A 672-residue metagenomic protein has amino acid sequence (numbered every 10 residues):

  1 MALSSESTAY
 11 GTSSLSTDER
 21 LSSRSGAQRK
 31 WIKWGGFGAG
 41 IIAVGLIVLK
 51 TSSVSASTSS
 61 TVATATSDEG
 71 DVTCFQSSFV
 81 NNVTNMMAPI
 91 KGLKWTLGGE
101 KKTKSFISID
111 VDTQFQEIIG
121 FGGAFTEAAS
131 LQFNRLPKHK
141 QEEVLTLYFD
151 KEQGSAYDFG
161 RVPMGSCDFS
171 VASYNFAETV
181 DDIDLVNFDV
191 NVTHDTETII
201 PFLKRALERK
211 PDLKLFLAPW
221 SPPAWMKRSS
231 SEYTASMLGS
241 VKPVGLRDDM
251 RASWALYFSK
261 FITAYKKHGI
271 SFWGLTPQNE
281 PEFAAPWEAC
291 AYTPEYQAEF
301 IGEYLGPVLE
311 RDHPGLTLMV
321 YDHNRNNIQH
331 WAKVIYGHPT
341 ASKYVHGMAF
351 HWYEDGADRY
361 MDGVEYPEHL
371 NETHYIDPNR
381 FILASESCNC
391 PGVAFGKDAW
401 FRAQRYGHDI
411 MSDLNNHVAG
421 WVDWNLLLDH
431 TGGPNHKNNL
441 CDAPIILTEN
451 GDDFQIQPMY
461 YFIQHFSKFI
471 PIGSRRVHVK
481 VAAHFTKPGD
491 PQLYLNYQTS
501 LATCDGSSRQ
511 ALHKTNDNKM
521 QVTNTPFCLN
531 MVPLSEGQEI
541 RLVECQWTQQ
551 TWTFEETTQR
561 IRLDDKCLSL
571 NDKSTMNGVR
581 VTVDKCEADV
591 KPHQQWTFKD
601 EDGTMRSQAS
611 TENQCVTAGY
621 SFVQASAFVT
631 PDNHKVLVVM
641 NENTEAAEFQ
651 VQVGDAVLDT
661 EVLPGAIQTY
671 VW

Functional and structural regions predicted by a protein language model:
M1-Q28: Short, low-complexity, Lys/Arg-enriched N-terminal segments of secretory-pathway carbohydrate enzymes
S22-A56: N-terminal signal-anchor transmembrane helix specifying type II single-pass membrane topology of secretory-pathway
S53-S67: Ser/Thr/Pro/Gly-rich low-complexity linker/stalk segments immediately outside membranes or between
A65-I109, L215-L217, L256-W273, A284-D490 (+5 more regions): Substrate-binding and catalytic surfaces of secreted/luminal carbohydrate-active proteins
T84-F272, T293, E303: N-terminal catalytic cores of secreted or lumenal carbohydrate-active enzymes
R161-D168, P219-P222, T276-N279, D322-R325 (+1 more regions): Short, solvent-exposed turn/loop segments enriched in Gly/Ser/Thr/Pro and often Arg
F169-S173, P223-M237, P281-P286, I328-H330 (+2 more regions): Short acidic/His/Gly/Ser-rich catalytic and metal-binding motifs that mark active-site loops of diverse hydrolases
R476, V481-G619: Lectin-like carbohydrate-binding module/patch detector with strong preference for beta-trefoil
